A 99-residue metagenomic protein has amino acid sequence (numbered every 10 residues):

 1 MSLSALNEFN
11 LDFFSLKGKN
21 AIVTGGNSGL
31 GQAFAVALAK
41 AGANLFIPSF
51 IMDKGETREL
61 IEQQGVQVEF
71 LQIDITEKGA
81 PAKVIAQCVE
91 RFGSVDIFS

Functional and structural regions predicted by a protein language model:
M1-I22: Flexible N-terminal pre-Rossmann segment of NAD(P)-dependent oxidoreductases
N20, N27-S28: Conserved glycine-rich cofactor-binding loop
G31-Q32: N-terminal Rossmann-fold NAD(P) dinucleotide-binding loop
L38: Aromatic pocket-lining residues of Rossmann-like dinucleotide-binding sites
A41-E56: Conserved glycine-rich Rossmann-like NAD(P)H-binding loop of the short-chain dehydrogenase/reductase
K54, A80-C88: A conserved hydrophobic alpha-helix of the Rossmann-fold in NAD(P)-dependent oxidoreductases
Q64-Q67, Q87-F98: A glycine-rich helix->loop->beta "capping" turn within Rossmann-like NAD(P)(H)-dependent oxidoreductase domains
L71-K83: The beta1-alpha1 cofactor-binding region of Rossmann-like NAD(H)/NADP(H)-dependent oxidoreductases
